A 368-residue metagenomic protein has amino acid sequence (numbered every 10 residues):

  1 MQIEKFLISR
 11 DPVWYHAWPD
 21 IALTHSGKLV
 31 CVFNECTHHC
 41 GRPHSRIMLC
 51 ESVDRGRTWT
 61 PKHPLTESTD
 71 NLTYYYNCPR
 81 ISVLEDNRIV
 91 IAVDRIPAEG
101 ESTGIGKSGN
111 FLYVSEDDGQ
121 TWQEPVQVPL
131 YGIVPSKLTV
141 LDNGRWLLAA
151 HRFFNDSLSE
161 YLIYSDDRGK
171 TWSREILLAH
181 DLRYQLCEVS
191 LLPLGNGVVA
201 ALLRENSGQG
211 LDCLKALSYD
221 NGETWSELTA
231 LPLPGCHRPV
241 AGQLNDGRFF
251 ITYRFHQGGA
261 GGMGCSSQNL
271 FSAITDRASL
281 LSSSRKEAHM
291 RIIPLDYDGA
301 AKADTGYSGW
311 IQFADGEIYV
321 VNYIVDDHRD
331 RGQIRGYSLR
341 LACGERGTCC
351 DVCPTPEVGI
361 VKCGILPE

Functional and structural regions predicted by a protein language model:
M1-E368: Asp-box/BNR beta-propeller blade signature and adjacent active/binding-site loops in extracellular glycan-interacting
